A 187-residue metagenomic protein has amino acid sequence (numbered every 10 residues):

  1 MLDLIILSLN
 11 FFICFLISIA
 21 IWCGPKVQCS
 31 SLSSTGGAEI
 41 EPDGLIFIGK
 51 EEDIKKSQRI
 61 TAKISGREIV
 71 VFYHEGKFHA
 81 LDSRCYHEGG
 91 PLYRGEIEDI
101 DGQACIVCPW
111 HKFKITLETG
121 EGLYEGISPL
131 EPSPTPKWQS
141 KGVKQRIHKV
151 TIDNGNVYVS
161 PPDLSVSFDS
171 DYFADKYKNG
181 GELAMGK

Functional and structural regions predicted by a protein language model:
M1-P25: Terminal signal-anchor or tail-anchor transmembrane helices that tether membrane-associated enzymes to cellular
D3, S34, S170-D171: N-terminal leader/targeting segments
K26-S34: N-terminal chloroplast transit peptides
S34-T35, E182: Extended acidic low-complexity intrinsically disordered regions
G36-P42: Short, basic/aromatic beta-hairpin or loop at an interaction surface
P42-E51: Short amphipathic
D53-G186: Rieske [2Fe-2S] iron-sulfur-binding domain
